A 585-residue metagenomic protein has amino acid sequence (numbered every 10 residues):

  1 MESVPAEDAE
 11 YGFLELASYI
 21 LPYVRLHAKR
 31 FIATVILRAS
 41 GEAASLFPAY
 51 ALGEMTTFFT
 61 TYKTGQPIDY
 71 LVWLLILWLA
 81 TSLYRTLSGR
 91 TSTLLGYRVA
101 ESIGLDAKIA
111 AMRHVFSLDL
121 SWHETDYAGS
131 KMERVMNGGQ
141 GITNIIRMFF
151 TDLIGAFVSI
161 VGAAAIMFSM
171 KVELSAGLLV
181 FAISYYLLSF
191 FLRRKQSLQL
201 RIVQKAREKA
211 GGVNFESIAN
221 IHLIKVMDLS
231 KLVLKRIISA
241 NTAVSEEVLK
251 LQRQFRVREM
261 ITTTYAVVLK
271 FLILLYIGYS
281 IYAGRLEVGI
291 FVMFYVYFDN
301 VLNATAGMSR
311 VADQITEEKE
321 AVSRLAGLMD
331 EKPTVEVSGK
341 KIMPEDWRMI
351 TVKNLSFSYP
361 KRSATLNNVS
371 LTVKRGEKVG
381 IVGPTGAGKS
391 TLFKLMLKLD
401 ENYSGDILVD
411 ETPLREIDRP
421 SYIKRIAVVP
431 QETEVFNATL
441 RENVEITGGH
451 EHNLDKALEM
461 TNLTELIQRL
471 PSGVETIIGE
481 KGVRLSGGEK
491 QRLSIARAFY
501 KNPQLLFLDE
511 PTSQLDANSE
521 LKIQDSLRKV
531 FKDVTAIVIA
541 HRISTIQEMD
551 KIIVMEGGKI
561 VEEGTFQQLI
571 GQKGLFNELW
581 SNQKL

Functional and structural regions predicted by a protein language model:
M1-S45, T60-L77, T91-G96, A100 (+12 more regions): Membrane-integrated ABC transporters
L16, V24, G96-A100, F116-V161 (+1 more regions): Juxtamembrane loop-to-helix connectors within ABC transporter transmembrane domains
L26, R30-S40, W78-T81, T151-I202 (+2 more regions): Transmembrane helices of ABC transporter permease
A44-P48, E54, S88, M136-V180 (+1 more regions): Hydrophobic alpha-helical transmembrane segments of ABC transporter permease domains
L74-R85, G89, A182-S184, F255-L269 (+1 more regions): Hydrophobic alpha-helical segments in the permease module
H114, E124-G129, I202-Q252, K340: Loop segments that connect adjacent transmembrane helices in multi-pass transporters
L229, R253, V267, N300-L328: Cytosolic ends of transmembrane helices, especially the final helix of ABC transmembrane type-1 domains
M343-L585: ABC-type nucleotide-binding domain
